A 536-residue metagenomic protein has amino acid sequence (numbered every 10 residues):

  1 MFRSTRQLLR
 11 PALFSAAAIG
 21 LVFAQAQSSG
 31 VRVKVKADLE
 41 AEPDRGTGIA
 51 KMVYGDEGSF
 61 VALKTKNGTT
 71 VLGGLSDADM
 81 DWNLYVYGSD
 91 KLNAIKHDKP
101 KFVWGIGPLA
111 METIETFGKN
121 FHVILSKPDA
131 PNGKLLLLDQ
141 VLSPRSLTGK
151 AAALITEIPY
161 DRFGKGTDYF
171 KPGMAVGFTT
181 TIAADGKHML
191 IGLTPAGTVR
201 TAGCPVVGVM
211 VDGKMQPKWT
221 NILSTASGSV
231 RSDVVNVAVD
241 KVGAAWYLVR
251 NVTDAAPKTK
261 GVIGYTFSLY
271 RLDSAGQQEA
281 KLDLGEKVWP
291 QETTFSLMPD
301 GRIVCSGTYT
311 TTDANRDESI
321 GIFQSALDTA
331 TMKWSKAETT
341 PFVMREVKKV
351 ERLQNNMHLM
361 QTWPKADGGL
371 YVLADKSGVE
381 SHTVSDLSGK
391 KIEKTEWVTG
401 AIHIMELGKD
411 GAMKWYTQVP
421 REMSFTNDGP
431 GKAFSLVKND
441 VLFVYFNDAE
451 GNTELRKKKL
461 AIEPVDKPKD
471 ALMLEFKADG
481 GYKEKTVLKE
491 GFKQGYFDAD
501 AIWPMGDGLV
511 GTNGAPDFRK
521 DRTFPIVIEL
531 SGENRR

Functional and structural regions predicted by a protein language model:
Q27-G48, G164: A short helix->beta-strand "capping" segment at the edge of beta-propeller domains
G48-E57, L63, E112-G118, Y169-D185 (+5 more regions): Structural signature of eukaryotic scaffold interfaces centered on beta-propeller domains
G58-G74, K119-P128, K187-R200, A244-D254 (+5 more regions): Short beta-strand elements that form the blades of beta-propeller/WD-repeat-like and other beta-sheet-rich scaffold
W82-S89, L136-P144, C204-K214, V262-G276 (+4 more regions): Beta-propeller blade signature
S89-H122, K127-A130, I155-F170, S224-V234 (+2 more regions): Blade-loop segments of beta-propeller domains
V237-N251, K258-A374: Long, internal scaffold/assembly segments composed of regular secondary structure
D283-E292, T339-Q354, W415-A433, D470 (+1 more regions): Conserved blade-ending motifs and adjacent loop-strand segments that build the rim/top face of beta-propeller domains
T362, L370-V379, V384-S385, N427-Y482: Loop/turn-rich, solvent-exposed surfaces of beta-rich toroidal or solenoidal domains
